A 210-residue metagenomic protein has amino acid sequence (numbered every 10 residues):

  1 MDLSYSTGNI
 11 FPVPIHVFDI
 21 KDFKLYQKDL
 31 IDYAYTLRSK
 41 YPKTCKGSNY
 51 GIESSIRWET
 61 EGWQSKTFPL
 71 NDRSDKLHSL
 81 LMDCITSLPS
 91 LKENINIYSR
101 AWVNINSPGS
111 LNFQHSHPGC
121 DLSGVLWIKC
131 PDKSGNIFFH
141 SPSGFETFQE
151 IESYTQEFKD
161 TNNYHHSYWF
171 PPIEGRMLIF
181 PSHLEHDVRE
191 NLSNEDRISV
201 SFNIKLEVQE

Functional and structural regions predicted by a protein language model:
M1-L91, L111: Non-heme Fe(II)/2-oxoglutarate
V13, Y98, E195-S199: Short edge beta-strand segments in beta-sheet-rich domains
W63, I137, V188: Short clusters of hydrophobic/aromatic residues that line enzyme substrate/ligand-binding pockets
S90-A101: A short coil-to-beta-strand element that immediately follows conserved catalytic motifs
V103-I179, D196, L206, E210: Catalytic core of non-heme Fe(II) oxygenases with the double-stranded beta-helix
S110-L111, H183-D187: Histidine-centered metal-chelating micro-motifs
E185, R189-S199: Ligand-binding loop in jelly-roll beta-barrel domains
